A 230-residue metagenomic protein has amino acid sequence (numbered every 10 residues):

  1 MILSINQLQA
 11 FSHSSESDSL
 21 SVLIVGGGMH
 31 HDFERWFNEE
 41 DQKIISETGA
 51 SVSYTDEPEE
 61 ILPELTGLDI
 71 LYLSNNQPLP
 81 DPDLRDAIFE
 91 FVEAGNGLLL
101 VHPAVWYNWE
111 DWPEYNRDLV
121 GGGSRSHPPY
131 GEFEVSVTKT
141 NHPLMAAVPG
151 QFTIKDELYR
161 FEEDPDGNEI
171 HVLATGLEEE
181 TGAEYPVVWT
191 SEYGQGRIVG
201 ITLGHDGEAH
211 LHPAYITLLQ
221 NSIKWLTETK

Functional and structural regions predicted by a protein language model:
M1-I2: Hydrophobic membrane-insertion alpha-helices, especially the h-region of bacterial N-terminal signal peptides
I5-L20, E47, E180-A183, Y193-K230: Extracellular ligand-binding/catalytic regions of CAZymes and related secreted enzymes and adhesion modules
S15-D18, S46, E64-G67, V92-E93 (+2 more regions): Extracellular/periplasmic catalytic domains that process cell-envelope and extracellular macromolecules
L23-V25, M29-Y107: Helical hinge/lid and interdomain linker segments adjacent to catalytic or ligand-binding clefts that mediate domain
M29-H30, P78, V105-W106, L177-E180 (+2 more regions): Short, solvent-exposed loop/turn segments at secondary-structure junctions
K43-T48, S126-G200: Catalytic beta-strand/loop cores that center a nucleophilic Ser/Cys/Thr and support acyl-enzyme chemistry
P78-A147: A glycine-rich, often tryptophan-bearing local segment used as a flexible ligand/cofactor-contacting loop or short
Y115-G121, I154, Y159-E169, I216-T229: Oxidoreductase and adenylate-handling cofactor-binding alpha/beta cores
